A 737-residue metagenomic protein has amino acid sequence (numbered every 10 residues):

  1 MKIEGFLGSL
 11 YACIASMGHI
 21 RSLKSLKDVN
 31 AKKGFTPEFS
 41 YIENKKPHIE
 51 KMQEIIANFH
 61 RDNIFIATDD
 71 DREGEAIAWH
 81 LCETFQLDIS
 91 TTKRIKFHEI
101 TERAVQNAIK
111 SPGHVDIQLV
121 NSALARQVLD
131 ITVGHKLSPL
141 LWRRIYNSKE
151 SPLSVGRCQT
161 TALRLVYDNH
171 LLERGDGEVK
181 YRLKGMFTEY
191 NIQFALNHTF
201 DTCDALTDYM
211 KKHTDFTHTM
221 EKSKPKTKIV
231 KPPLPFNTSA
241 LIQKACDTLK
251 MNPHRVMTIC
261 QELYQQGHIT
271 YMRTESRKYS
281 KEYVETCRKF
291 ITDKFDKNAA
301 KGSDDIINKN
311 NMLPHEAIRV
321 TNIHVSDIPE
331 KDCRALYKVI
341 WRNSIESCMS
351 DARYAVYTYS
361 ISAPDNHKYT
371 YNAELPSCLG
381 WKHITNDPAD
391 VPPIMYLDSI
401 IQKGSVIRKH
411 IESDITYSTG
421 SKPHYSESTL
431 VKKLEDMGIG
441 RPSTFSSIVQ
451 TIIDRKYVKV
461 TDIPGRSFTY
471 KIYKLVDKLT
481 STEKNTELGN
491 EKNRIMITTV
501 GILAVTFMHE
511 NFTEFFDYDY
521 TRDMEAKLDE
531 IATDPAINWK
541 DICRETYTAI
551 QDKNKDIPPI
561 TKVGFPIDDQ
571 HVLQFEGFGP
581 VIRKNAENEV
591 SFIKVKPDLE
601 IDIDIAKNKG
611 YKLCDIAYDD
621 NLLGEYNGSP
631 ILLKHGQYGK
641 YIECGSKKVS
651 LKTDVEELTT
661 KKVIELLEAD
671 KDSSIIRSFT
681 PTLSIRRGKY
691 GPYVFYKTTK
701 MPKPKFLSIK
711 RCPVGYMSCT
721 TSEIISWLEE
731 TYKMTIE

Functional and structural regions predicted by a protein language model:
M1, I145-V179, K184, D332-K338 (+3 more regions): NTP-handling and nucleic-acid-processing catalytic cores
M1-H135, A389, T416: Intrinsically disordered, low-complexity regulatory segments
I56, S138, P253-H254, T258 (+1 more regions): Basic, low-complexity terminal or inter-domain segments flanking catalytic cores
A67-D71, E150-P152, P225-L234, Q243-N252 (+3 more regions): Conserved short loop/turn motifs at secondary-structure junctions
I100-F187, P225-I229: C-terminal or mid-to-C-terminal helical accessory/interaction module adjacent to the motor/catalytic core
G175-F194, T219-I259, G267, R583: C-terminal accessory/connector segments of nucleic-acid motor ATPases
D201-L234, I401-S405: Metal- or metallocofactor-binding catalytic centers and their adjacent structured scaffolds across diverse enzyme
